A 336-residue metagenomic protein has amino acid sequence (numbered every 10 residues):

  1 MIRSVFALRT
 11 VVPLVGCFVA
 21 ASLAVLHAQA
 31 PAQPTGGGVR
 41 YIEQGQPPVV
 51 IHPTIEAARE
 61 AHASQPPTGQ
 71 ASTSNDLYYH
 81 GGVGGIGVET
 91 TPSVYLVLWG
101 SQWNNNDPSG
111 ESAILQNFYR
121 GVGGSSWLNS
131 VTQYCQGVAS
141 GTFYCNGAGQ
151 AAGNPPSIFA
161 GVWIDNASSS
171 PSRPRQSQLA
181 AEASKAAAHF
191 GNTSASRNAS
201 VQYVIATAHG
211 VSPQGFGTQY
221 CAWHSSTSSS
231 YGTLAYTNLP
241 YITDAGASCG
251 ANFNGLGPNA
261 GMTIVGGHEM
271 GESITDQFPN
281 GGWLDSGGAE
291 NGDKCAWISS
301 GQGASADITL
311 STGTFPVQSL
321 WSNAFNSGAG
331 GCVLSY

Functional and structural regions predicted by a protein language model:
M1-L8: N-terminal secretory signal peptides that target proteins for export/translocation
V11-A24: Bacterial N-terminal signal peptides
V25-G82, E89, W99, G123-N129 (+1 more regions): N-terminal zymogen propeptides
Q29, L77, T90-Q102, E111 (+8 more regions): Mobile, glycine-rich extracellular loop/lid and propeptide segments that shape or gate substrate/ligand access
S93, Q102-D165, S286: Active-site-surrounding "flap" and adjacent substrate/cofactor-binding loops of secreted or lumenal enzymes, prototyped
S93-L98, L128-Y134, Y144, G161 (+4 more regions): Structural recognition of the beta-strand scaffold that forms the well-ordered cores of secreted hydrolase catalytic
A148-T227: Active-site-proximal segments of metallohydrolase catalytic domains
Y231-Y336: Catalytic cores of secreted/periplasmic or lumenal enzymes
